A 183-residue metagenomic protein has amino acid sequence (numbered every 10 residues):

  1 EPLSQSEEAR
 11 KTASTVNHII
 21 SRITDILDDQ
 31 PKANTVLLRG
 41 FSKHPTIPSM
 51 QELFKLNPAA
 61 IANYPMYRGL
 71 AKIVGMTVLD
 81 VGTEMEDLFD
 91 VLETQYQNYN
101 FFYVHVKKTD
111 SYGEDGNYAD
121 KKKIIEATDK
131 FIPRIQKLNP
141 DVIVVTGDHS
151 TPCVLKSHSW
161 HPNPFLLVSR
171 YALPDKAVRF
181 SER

Functional and structural regions predicted by a protein language model:
E1-R183: Feature captures the catalytic ectodomains and active-site-proximal regions of enzymes that hydrolyze or transfer
